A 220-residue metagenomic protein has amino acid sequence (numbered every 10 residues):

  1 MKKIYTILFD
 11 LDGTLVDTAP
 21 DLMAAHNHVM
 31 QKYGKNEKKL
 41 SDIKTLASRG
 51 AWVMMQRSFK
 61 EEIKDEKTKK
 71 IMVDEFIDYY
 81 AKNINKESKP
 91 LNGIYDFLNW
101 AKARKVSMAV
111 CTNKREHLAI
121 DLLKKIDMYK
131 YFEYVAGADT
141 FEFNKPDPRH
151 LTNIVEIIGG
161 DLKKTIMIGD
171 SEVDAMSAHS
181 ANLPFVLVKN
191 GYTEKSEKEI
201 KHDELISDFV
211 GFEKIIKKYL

Functional and structural regions predicted by a protein language model:
M1-Y5, S41, E116, D121-L220: Asp-based, Mg2+/Mn2+-dependent phosphohydrolase catalytic module
K2-Y95, R104, H117: N-terminal helical cap/lid subdomain that shapes the substrate entry/recognition surface in HAD-like hydrolases
I7, T45, E75-F76, G93 (+5 more regions): Residue-level recognition of specific faces of alpha-helices
L8-D10, C111, I168: Generic enzyme active-site microenvironment
D17, V110-T112, L187: Hydrophobic residues in well-ordered beta-strands that form the structural core
H26, F97-K124: Substrate-recognition element of Asp-dependent hydrolases with the DxDx(T/V) motif
N36, S107, P184: Residue-level detector of anion-binding/catalytic polar loops
Y95-K102, A175-H179: Surface-exposed amphipathic alpha-helices with a cationic face
